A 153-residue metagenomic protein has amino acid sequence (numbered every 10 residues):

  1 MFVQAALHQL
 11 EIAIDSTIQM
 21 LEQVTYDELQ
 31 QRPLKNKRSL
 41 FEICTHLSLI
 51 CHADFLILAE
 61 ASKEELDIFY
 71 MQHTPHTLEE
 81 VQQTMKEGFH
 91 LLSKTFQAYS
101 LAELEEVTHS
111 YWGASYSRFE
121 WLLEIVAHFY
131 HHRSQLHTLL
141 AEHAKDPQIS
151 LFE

Functional and structural regions predicted by a protein language model:
M1-V3: Absolute protein N-terminus
L7-E11, D15, E28-Y70, S110-E153: Short, contiguous alpha-helical
A13, M20-V24: N-terminal leader/capping segments at the start of a protein or of a new domain
M20, H73-H109, S117-H131, Q135: Acidic/histidine-rich alpha-helical segments that form the ligand environment of transition-metal centers
Q23, H46-L49, E87: Residues within well-ordered alpha-helical secondary structure of globular protein domains
Q23-Q30, F96-E105, E142-P147: Surface-exposed helix-capping loop/turn segments at secondary-structure junctions
